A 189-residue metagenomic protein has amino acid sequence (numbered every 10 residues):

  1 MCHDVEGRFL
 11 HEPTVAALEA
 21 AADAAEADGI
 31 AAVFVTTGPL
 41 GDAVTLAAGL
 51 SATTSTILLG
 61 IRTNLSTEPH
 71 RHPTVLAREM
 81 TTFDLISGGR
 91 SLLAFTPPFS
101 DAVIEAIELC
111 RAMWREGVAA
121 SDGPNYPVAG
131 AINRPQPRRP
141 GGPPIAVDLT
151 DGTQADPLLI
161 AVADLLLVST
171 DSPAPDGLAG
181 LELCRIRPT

Functional and structural regions predicted by a protein language model:
M1-T189: Active-site-adjacent structural elements that line small-molecule/cofactor binding pockets in enzymes
